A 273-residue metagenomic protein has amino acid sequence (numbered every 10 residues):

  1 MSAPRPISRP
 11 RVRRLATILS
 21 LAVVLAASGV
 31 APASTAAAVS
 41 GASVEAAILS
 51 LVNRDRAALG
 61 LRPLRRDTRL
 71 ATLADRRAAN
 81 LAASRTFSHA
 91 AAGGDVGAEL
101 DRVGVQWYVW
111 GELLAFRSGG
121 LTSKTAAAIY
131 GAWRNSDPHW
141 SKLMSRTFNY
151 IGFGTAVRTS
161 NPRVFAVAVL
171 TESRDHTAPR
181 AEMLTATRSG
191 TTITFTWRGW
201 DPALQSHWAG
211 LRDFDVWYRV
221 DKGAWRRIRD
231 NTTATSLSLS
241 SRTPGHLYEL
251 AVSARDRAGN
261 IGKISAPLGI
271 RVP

Functional and structural regions predicted by a protein language model:
A3-A38: Secretory targeting and sorting signals
V39-V103, R146-I151: Short, well-ordered surface patches within globular domains
D95-E172: A well-ordered secondary-structure block
W200-V220: Solvent-exposed loop/turn segments flanking beta-strands in beta-repeat/beta-sandwich domains
R227-A234: Short beta-strand segments within Ig-like beta-sandwich modules, predominantly Fibronectin type-III
S240-L247: Surface-exposed, short loops/turns at beta-strand junctions within beta-sandwich domains
R257-P273: Extracellular fibronectin type III
